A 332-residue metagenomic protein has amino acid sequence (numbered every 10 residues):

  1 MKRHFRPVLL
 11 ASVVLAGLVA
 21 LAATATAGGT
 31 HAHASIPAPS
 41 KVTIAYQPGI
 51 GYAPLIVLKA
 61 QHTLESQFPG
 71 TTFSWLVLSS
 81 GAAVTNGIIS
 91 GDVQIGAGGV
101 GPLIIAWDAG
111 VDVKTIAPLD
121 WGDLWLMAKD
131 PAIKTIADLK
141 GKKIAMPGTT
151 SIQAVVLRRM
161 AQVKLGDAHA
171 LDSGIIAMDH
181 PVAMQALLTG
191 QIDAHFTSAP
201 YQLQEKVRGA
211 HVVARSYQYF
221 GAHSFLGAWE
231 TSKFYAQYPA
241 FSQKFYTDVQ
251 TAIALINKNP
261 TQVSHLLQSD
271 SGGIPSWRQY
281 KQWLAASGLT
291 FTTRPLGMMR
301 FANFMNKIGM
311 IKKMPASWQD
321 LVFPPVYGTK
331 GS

Functional and structural regions predicted by a protein language model:
M1-K41, K330-S332: Short, low-complexity disordered leader/linker segments with a strong preference for bacterial N-terminal type II
H31-A170, G174-A177, D193-F196, R215 (+1 more regions): Short, glycine-/small- and polar/acidic-enriched structural segments that line small-molecule recognition paths
V42-T43, K143-P147, Q191-I192, T231-K233 (+2 more regions): Second-shell loop/turn segments in exported
T72-F73, A168-S173, S271-Q282, K312-W318: Short, surface-exposed acidic
L78, A82, A97, G148-V155 (+5 more regions): Soluble non-cytosolic domains of exported or imported proteins
G101, H169-D172, I176, H180-Q268: Pocket-lining segment of extracytoplasmic ligand-binding domains
A236-K312: Secondary-structure end/capping motifs
M305-S332: Conserved C-terminal helix/tail region of periplasmic/extracytoplasmic solute-binding proteins
